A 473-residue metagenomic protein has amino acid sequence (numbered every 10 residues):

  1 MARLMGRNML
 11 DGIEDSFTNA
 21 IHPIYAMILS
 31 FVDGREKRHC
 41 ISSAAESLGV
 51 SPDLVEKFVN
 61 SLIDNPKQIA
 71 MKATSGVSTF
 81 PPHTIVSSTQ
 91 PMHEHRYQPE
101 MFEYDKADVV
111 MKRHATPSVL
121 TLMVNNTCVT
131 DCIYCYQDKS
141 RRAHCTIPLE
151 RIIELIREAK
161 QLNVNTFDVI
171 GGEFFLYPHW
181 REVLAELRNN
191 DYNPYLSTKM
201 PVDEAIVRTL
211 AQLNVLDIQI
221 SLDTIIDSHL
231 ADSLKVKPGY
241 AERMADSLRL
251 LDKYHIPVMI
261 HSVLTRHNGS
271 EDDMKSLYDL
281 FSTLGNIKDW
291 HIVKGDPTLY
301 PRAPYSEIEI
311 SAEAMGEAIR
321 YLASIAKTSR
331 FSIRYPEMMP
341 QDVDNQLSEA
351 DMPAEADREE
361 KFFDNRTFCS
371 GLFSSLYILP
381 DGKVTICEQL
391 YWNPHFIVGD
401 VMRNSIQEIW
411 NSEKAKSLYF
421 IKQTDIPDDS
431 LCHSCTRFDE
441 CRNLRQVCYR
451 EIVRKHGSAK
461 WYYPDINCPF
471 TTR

Functional and structural regions predicted by a protein language model:
M1-G12: Long, low-complexity, charged/polar intrinsically disordered regions in eukaryotic proteins
E14-L120, S434: Long, charge-rich, low-complexity alpha-helical segments
K57, N65, T84-D217: Conserved alpha-helical substructure of the radical SAM core
S78-T79, D296-L390, P427-S434, F438-E440: A C-terminal junction/extension of Radical SAM enzymes
E94-P117, A350-R358, D400-I426: Short, charged low-complexity linear segments at domain edges
V119, M123, T127, D364 (+3 more regions): Flanking scaffold residues of small Cys/His-coordinated metal-binding clusters
L149-I170, Y177-E317: Radical SAM/AdoMet-radical enzyme domain recognition
K383, Q389-R473: Flexible mid-to-C-terminal extensions adjoining Fe-S/redox cofactors in radical SAM and related proteins
